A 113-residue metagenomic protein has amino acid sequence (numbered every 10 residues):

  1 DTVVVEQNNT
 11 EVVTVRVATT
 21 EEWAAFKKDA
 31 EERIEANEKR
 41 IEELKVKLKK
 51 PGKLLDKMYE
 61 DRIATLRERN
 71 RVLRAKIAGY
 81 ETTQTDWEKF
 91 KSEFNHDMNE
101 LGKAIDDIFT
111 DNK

Functional and structural regions predicted by a protein language model:
D1-N9: Classical N-terminal targeting signals for secretion and organelle import
T14, A18-K28, E32-K103, D107-D111: Surface-exposed, polar/charged faces of alpha-helical domains in mature secreted/periplasmic/lumenal proteins
